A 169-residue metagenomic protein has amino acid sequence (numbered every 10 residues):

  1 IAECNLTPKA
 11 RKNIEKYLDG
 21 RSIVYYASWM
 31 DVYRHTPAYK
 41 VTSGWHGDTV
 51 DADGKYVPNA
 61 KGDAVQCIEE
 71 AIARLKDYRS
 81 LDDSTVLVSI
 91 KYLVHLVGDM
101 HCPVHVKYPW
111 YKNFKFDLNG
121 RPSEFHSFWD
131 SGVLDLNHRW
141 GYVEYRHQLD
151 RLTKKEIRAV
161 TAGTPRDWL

Functional and structural regions predicted by a protein language model:
I1-L96, P103-L169: N-terminal, motif-rich segments that launch catalysis or mediate targeting to/interaction with membranes, typified by
